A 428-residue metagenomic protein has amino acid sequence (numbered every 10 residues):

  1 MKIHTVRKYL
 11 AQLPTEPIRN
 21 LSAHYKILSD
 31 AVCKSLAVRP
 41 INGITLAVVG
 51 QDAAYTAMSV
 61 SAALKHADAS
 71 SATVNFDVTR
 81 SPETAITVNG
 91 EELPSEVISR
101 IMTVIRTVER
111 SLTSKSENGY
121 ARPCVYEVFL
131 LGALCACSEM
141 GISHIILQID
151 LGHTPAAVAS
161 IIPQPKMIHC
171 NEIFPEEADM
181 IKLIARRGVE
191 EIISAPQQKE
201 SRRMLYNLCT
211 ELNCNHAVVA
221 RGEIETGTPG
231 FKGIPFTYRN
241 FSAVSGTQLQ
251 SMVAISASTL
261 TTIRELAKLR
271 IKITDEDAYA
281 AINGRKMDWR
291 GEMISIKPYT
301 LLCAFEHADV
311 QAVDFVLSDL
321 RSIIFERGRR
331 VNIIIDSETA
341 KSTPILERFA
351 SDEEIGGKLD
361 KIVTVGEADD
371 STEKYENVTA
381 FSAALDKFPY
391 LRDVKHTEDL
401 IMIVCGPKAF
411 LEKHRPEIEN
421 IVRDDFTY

Functional and structural regions predicted by a protein language model:
M1-L13, P17, L21, N42-A53 (+5 more regions): ATP-dependent carboxylate-amine ligase
K2-H4, E92-T113, E117-R122, P175-K182 (+1 more regions): Adenine nucleotide phosphate-binding catalytic loops in nucleotide-utilizing enzymes
E16-N42, H66-P163, F174-P175, K199 (+2 more regions): ATP-dependent carboxylate-amine ligase catalytic core
L46, G50, A54-T73: A conserved segment at the C-terminal end of the G1
A53-S59, E83, G152-A157, V310-V313: Short glycine/serine/threonine-rich phosphate/pyrophosphate-binding segments that cradle anionic phosphate groups
T56-V60, L205, H414, I418: Hydrophobic residues within alpha-helices that form the first helical element adjacent to the glycine-rich loop
V60-H66, C209, E353, I418 (+1 more regions): Hydrophobic alpha-helical packing residues
V74-T79, Q198, R221, T364-D370 (+1 more regions): Short, polar loop motifs at secondary-structure junctions
